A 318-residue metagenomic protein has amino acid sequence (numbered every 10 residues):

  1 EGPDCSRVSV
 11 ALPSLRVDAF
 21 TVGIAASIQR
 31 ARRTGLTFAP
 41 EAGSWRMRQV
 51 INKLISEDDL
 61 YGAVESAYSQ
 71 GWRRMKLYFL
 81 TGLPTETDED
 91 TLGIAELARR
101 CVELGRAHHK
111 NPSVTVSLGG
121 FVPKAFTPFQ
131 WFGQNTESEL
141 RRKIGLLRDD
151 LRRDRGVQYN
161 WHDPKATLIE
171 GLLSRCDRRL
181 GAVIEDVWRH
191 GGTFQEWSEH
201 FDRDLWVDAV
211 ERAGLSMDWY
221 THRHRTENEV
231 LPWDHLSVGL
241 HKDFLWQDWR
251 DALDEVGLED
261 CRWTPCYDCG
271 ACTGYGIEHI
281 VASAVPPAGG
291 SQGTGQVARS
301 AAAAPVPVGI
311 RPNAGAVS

Functional and structural regions predicted by a protein language model:
E1-L118, P123: Conserved SAM/AdoMet-binding glycine-rich loop
P13, L83, T136, D234-V238 (+1 more regions): Generic alpha-helical structural element
F20, S56, Q134, L236-H241: Short capping/connector residues at structural and topological boundaries
F20-I24, W45-I51, L80-E89, H108-S138 (+4 more regions): Flexible glycine/acidic-rich beta-alpha junction loops that bind and position SAM and/or redox cofactors in anaerobic
T91-R100, T136-L147: Well-ordered, non-membrane alpha-helical segments in soluble/globular domains
D150: Hard-cation-handling environments
R153-S318: Radical SAM enzyme core and accessory elements
